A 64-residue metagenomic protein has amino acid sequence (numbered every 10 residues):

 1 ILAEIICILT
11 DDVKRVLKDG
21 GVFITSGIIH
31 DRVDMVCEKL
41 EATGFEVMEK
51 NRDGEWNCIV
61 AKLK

Functional and structural regions predicted by a protein language model:
I1-L63: S-adenosylmethionine
